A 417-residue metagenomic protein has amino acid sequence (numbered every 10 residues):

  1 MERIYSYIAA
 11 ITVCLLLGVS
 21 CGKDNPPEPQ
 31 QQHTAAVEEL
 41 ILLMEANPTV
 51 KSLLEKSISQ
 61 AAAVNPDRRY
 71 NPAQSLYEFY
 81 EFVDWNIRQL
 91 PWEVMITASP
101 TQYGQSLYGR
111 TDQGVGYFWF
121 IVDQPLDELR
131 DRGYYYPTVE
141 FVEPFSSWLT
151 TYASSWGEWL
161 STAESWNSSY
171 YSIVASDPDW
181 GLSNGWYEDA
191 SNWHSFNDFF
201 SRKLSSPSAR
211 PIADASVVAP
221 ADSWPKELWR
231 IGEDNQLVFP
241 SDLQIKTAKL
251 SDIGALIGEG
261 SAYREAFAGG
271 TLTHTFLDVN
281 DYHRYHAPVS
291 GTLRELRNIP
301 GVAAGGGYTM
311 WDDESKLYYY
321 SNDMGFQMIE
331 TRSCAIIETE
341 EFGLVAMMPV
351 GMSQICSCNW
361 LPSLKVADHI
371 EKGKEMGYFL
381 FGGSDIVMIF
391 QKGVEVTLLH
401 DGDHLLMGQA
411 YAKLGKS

Functional and structural regions predicted by a protein language model:
M1-A9: Bacterial N-terminal signal peptides that target proteins for export
E2-R3, G18-T34: Bacterial Sec-dependent N-terminal signal peptides
A9-G18: Bacterial N-terminal signal peptides
P29-S417: Contiguous, well-folded functional domains in the mature portion of proteins
